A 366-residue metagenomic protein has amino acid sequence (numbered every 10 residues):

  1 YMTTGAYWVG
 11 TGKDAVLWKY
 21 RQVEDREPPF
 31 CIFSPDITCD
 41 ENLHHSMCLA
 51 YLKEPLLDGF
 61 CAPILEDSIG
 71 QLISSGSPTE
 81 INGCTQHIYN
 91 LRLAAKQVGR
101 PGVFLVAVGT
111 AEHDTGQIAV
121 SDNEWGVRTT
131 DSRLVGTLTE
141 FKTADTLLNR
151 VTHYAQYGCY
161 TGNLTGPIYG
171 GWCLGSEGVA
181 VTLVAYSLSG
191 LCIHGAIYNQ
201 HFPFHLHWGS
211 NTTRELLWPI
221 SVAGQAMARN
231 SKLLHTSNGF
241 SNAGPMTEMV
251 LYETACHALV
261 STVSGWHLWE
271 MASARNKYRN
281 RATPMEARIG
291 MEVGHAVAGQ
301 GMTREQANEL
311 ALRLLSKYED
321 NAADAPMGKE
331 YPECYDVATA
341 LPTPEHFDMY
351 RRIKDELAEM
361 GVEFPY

Functional and structural regions predicted by a protein language model:
Y1-F33: N-terminal amphipathic alpha-helix/helix-capping segment at the start of soluble metabolic enzymes
M2-T3, M271-N276: Short acidic alpha-helical/loop segments enriched in Asp/Glu that coordinate divalent cations
W8-G12, F30-H267, K277-N280, R288-H295: Helix-rich catalytic cores of soluble enzyme domains
D25-P28, G158, Q300: Short loop/turn hinge sites at secondary-structure boundaries
V263-M271, E286, A296-Q306: Membrane-proximal bilayer-interacting regions
V293-Y366: Long, compositionally biased intrinsically disordered regions
